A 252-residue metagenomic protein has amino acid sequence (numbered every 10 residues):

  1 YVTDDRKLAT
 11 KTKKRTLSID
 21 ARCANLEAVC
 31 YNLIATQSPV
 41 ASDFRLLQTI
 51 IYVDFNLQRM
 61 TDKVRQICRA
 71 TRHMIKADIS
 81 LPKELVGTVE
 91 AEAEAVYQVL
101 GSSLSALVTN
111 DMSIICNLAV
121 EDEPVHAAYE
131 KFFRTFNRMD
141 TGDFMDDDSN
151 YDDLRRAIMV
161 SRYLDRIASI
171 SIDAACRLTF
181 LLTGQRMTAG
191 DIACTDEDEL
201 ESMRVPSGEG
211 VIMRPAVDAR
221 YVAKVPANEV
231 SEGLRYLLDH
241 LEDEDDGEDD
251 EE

Functional and structural regions predicted by a protein language model:
Y1-E252: Cytosolic, long alpha-helical scaffolding segments
